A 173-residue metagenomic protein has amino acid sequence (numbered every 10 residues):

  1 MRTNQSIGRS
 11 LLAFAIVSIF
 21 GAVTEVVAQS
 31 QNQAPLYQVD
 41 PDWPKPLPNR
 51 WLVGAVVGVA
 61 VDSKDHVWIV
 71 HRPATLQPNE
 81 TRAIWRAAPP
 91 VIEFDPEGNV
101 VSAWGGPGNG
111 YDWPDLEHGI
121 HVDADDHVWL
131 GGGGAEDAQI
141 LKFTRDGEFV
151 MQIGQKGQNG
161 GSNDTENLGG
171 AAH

Functional and structural regions predicted by a protein language model:
M1-G8: N-terminal secretory signal peptides that target proteins for export/translocation
S10-A22: Bacterial N-terminal signal peptides
I19, V26-H173: Eukaryotic scaffold repeat domains enriched in small/polar residues
